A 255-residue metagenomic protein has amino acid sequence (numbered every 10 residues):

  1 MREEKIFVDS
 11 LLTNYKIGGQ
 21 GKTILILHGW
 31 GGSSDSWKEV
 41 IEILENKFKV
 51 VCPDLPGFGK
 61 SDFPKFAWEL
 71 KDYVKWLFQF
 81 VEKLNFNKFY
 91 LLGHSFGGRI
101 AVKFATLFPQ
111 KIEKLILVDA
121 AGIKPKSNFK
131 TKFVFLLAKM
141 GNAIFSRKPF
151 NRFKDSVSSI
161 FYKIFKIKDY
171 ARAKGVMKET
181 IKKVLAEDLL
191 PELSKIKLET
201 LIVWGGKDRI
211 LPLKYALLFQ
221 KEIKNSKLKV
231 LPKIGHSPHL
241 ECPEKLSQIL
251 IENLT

Functional and structural regions predicted by a protein language model:
M1-I24, E45-F48, F86-N87, I167 (+1 more regions): Alpha/beta-hydrolase fold catalytic core
L11, K16-K60: Conserved HGGG/HGGXW glycine-rich cap/lid loop of the alpha/beta-hydrolase fold
K16, C52-L92, E244, Q248: Active-site loop/oxyanion-hole signature of alpha/beta-hydrolase fold enzymes
G93, G97, A101: Gly/Ala-rich beta-loop-alpha elbow adjacent to hydrolase catalytic centers
V102-L107, E113-F145: Flexible "cap/lid" loop of the alpha/beta hydrolase fold
N128, A143-L198: Conserved alpha/beta-hydrolase catalytic His-Asp/Glu region
I196, I202-W204, D208: Short beta-strand/loop motif that positions the catalytic acidic residue of the alpha/beta-hydrolase fold
I234-P243: Catalytic histidine-centered segment of alpha/beta-hydrolase-like enzymes
